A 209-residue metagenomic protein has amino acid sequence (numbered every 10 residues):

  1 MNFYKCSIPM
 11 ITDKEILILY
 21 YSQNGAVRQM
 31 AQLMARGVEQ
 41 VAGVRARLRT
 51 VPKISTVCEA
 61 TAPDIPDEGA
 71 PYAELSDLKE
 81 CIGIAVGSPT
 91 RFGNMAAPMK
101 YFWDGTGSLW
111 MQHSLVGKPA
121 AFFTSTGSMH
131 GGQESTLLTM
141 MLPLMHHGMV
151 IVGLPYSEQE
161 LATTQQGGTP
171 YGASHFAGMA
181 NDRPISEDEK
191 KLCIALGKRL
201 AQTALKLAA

Functional and structural regions predicted by a protein language model:
N2-S114, F176-A209: N-terminal beta1-alpha1-beta2 submodule of the flavodoxin-like/Rossmannoid cofactor-binding fold
A26, I84, S88, N94 (+5 more regions): Gly/Ser/Thr-rich helix-start
V51-T56, G148-A180: Mobile beta-alpha loop/short-helix "lid" or hinge segments that flank ligand
D104-G107, M111, S128, H146 (+1 more regions): Alpha-helix boundary/capping detector
V116-Q166: Short, glycine-/small-residue-rich phosphate/pyrophosphate-handling segment
L138, G168-P170, E187: Glycine-rich phosphate-binding loop at the start of an alpha helix
